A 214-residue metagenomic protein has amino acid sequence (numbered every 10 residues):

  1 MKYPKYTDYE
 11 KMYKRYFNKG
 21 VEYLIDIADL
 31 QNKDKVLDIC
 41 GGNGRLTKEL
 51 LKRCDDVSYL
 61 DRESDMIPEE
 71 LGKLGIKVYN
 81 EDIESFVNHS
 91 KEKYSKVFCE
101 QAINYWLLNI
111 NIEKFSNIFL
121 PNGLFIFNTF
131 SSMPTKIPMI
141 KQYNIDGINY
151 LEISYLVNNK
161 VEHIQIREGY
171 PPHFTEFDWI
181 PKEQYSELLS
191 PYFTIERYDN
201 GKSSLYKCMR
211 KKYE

Functional and structural regions predicted by a protein language model:
M1-L30: Conserved class I S-adenosyl-L-methionine
K33-G42: Conserved class I S-adenosyl-L-methionine
N43-S85: Class I SAM-dependent methyltransferase SAM/SAH-binding core
N88-V97: A short acidic, Gly/Pro-enriched loop at the edge of an enzyme's catalytic core that lines a small-molecule cofactor
K96-N109: A short SAM/SAH-binding and catalytic strip from SAM-dependent methyltransferases
I110-P121: A short glycine-rich, Lys/Arg-flanked "PGG" loop and its adjoining helix->strand segment in the class I
N128-E183: SAM-dependent methyltransferase
E168-M209: Conserved Class I S-adenosyl-L-methionine
